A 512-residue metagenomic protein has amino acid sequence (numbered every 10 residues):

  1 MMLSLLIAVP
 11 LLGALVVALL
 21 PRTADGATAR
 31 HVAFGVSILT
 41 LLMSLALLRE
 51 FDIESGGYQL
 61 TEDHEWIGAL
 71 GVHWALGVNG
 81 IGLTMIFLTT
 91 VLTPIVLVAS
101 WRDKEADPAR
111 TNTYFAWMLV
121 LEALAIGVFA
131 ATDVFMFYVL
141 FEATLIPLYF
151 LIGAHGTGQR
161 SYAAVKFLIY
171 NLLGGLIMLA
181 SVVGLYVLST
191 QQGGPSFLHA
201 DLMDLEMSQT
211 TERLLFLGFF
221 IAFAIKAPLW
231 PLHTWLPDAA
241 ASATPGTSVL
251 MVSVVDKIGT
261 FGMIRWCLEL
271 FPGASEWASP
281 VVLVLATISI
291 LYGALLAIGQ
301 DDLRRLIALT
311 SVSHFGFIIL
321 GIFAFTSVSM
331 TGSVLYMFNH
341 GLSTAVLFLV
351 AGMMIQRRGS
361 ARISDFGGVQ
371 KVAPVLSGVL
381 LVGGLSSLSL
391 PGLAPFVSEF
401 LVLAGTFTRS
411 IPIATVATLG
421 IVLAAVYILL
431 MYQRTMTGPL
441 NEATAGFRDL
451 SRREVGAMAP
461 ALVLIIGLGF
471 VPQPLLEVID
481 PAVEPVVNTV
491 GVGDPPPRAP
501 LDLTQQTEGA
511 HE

Functional and structural regions predicted by a protein language model:
M1-M2, V16-A116, Q191-Q192, S196-D204: Transmembrane helix-loop-helix hairpins at membrane boundaries of multipass inner-membrane proteins
M1-V9, G80-T90, V134-P147, E212-F223 (+2 more regions): Structural signature of hydrophobic alpha-helical transmembrane segments
S4-L20, F34-L47, I86-R102, L121-E122 (+5 more regions): Central hydrophobic cores of alpha-helical transmembrane segments in multi-pass inner-membrane proteins across all
A14-L19, L45, P94, A123-G127 (+8 more regions): Alpha-helical transmembrane segments of multipass membrane proteins
A24-A29, T113-V120, L124-T211, I225 (+1 more regions): Alpha-helical multi-pass transmembrane bundles of energy-transducing inner-membrane proteins
F51-H73, L176-H233, D238, T260-V281 (+6 more regions): Juxtamembrane/interfacial segments at transmembrane-helix boundaries in multi-pass membrane proteins
G77, I126-T132, I264-A278, I318-L335 (+1 more regions): Helix-coil boundary and interhelical linker segments in multi-pass alpha-helical membrane proteins
W230, T344-V350, T415-F447: Predominantly late transmembrane helices and immediately cytosolic-facing juxtamembrane segments
